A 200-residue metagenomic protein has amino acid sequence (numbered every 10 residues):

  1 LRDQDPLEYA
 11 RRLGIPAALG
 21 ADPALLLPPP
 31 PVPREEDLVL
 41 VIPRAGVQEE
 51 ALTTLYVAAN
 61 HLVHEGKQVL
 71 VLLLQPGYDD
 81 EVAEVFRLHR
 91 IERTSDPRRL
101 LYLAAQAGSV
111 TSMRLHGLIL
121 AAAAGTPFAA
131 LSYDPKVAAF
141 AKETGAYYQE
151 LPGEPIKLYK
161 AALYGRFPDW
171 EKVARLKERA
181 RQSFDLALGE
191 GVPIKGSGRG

Functional and structural regions predicted by a protein language model:
L1-G200: Active-site anion-handling motifs in enzyme catalytic cores
